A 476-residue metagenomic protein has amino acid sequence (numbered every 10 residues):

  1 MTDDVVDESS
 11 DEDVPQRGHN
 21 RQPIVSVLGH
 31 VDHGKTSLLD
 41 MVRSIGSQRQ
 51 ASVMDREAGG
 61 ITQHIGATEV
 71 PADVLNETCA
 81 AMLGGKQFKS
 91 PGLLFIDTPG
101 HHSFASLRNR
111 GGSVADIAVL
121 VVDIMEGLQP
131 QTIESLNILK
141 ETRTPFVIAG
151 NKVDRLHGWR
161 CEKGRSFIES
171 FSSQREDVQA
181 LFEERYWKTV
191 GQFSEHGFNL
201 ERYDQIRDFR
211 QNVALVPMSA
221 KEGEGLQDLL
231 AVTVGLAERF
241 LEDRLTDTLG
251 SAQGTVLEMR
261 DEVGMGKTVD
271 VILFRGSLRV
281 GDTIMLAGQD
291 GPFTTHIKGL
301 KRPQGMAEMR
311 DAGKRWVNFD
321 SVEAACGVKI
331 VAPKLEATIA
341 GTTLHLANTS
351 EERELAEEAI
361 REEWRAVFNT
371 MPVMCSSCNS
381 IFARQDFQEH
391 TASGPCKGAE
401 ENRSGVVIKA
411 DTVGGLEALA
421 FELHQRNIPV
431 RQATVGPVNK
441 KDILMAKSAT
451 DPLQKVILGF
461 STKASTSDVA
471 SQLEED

Functional and structural regions predicted by a protein language model:
M1-H30, T36-I96, W159-A220, T233 (+2 more regions): P-loop NTPase nucleotide-binding/switch module
D4-D11, T78, K89, V122 (+1 more regions): C-terminal effector/interaction modules appended to NTPase cores
R17-N20, M54, I61-T62, G84-K89 (+7 more regions): Conserved catalytic network of the ASCE P-loop NTPase/AAA+ motor domain
H33, H101, E126-G127, R155-G158: Residues immediately C-terminal
G34, G225: Conserved glycine(s) of the Walker
A105-E126, I133, N137-V147: Inter-motif core of Ras-like GTPase G domains
Q131-S219, V232, I408, G414-D476: N-terminal intrinsically disordered, low-complexity, charge/repeat-rich segments that act as generic
